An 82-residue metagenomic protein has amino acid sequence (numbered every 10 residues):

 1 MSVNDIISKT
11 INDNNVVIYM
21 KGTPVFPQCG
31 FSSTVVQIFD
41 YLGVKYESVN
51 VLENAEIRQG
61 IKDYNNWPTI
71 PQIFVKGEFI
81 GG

Functional and structural regions predicted by a protein language model:
V3-D5, R58: Eukaryotic intrinsically disordered and solvent-exposed regulatory patches
S8-K45: Local sequence-structure signature of Cys/Sec-based thiol-disulfide redox active-site neighborhoods
N12-D13, N66-T69: Short loop/turn elements that form and flank the Walker-type P-loop nucleotide-binding site in RecA-like NTPase cores
Y19-K21, L52-N54, K76: Structured beta-strand/turn binding interfaces of compact recognition modules in eukaryotic regulators
D40-R58, W67-P68: Thiol-based oxidoreductase modules, predominantly thioredoxin-like and allied folds used for disulfide exchange
I61-K62: The conserved cystathionine-beta-synthase
T69-G82: A short, hydrophobic beta-strand/beta-hairpin element that forms part of a small beta-sheet core
